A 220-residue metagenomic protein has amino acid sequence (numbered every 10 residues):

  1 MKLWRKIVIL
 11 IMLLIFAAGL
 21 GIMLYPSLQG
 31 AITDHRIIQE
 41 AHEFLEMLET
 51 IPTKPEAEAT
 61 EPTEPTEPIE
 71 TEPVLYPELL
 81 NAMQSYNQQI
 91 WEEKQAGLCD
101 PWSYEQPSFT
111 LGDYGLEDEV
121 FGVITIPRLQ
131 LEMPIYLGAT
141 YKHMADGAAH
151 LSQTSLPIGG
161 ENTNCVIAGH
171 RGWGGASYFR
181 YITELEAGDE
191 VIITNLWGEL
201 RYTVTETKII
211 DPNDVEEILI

Functional and structural regions predicted by a protein language model:
K2-I220: Solvent-exposed, non-transmembrane regions of membrane-associated and secreted proteins
